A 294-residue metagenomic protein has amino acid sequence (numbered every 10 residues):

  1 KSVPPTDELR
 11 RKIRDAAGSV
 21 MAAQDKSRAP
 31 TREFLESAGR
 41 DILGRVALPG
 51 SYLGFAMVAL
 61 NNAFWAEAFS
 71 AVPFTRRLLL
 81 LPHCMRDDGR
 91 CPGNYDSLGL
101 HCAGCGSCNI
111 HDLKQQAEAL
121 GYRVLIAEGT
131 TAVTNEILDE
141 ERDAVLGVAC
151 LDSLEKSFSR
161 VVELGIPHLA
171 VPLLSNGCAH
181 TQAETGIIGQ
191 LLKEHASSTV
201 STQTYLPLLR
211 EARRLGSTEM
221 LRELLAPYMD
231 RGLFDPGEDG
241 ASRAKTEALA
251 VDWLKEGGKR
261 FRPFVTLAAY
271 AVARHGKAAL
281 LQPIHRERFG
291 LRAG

Functional and structural regions predicted by a protein language model:
K1-L78: Electropositive, gly/pro-rich neighborhoods at or near active sites that engage anionic ligands
V20-L35, V200-L221: Internal, active-site/partner-interface "lid" segment
A68-L120: Redox- and metal-dependent alpha/beta enzyme cores, enriched for Fe-S-associated oxidoreductases and cofactor-handling
H83-D87, G106, T130-V133, G147-E155 (+1 more regions): Gly/Ser/Thr-rich loops at beta-strand to alpha-helix junctions that form or flank small-molecule/cofactor-binding
E141-D143: Proline-aspartate-enriched helix->loop->beta-strand connector
H168-Y205: Ser/Thr/Gly-rich flexible loops in soluble cytosolic domains mediating phosphotransfer, phosphorylation
P207-L249: Charge-patterned, long linear interaction tracts outside catalytic cores
E238-G294: Alpha-helical phosphate/pyrophosphate-handling elements in metalloenzyme active cores
